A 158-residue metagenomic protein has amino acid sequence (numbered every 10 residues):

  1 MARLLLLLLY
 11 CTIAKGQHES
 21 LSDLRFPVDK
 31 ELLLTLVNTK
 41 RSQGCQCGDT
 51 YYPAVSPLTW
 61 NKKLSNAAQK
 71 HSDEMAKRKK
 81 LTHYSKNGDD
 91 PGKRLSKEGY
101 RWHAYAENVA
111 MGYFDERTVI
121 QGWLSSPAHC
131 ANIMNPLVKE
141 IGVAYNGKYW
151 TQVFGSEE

Functional and structural regions predicted by a protein language model:
L4-T12: Sec-dependent N-terminal signal peptides
C11, Q43-C47, C130, P136: Functionally engaged cysteine thiol sites
A14-G16: N-terminal signal peptide
H18-K77: A short alpha-helix/helix-coil micro-patch that ends at or immediately precedes a cysteine
N38, G92, C130: Short glycine-/small-residue-rich flexible loop motifs, especially phosphate/cofactor-binding loops
N61-D115, I133: Short, surface-exposed glycine/acidic/tryptophan-bearing loops
W102-E158: Disulfide-stabilized extracellular recognition modules
